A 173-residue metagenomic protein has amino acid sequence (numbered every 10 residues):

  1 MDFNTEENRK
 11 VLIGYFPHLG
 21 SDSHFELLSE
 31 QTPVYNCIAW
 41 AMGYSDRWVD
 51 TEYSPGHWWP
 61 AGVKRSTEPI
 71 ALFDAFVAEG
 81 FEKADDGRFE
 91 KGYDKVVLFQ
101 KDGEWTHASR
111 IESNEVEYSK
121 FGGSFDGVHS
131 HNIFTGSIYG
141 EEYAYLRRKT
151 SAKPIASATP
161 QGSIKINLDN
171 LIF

Functional and structural regions predicted by a protein language model:
M1-S29, V34: Active-site-adjacent structural segments surrounding the nucleophilic cysteine of cysteine proteases and isopeptidases
D22-A75: Cysteine-nucleophile protease catalytic domains, especially the papain-like/related folds used in DUB/UBL proteases
Q31, A78-D85, T106, A144-K149 (+1 more regions): Domain-length accessory/inserted modules outside core catalytic folds
A39-W40, V96, V116, A144: Generic structural signal for residues positioned in beta-strands
G62-S124: ...with weaker cross-activation on analogous glycine-rich loops/strands in unrelated enzymes
I111-F173: Aromatic- and glycine-rich peptidoglycan recognition patches
